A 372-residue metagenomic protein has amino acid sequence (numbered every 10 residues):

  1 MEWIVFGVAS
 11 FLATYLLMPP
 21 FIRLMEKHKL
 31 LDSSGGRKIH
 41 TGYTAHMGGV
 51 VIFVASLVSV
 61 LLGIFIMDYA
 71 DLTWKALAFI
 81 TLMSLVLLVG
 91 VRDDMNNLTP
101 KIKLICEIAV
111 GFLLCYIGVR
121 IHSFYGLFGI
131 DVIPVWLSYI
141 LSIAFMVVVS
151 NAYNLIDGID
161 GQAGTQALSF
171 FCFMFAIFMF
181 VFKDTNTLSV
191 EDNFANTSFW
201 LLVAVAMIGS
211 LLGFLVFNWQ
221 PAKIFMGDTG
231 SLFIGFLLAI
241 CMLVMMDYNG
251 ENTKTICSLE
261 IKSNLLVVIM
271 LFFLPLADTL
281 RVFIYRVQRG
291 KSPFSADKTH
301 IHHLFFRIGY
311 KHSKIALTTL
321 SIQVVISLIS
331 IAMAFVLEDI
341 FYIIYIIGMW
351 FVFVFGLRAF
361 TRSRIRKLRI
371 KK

Functional and structural regions predicted by a protein language model:
M1-K29, F53-L88, A163-K372: Alpha-helical transmembrane segments
S33-H46: Juxtamembrane helix-capping/reentrant segments at transmembrane boundaries
A45-F65, F112-I117: A generic, lipid-embedded transmembrane alpha helix
Y69-A70, V91-L98, F128, N154-D160 (+1 more regions): Membrane-interface helix caps and helix-loop-helix hairpins in membrane proteins
T81-V89, C106-I121, L141-N151, A167-F173 (+1 more regions): Membrane-embedded alpha-helical core segments of multi-pass
D94, F124-I133, Y310: Membrane interface segments of multi-pass transport proteins and intramembrane proteases
N96, V148-F170, S231-L232: Short acidic, Gly/Ser-rich segments with clustered Asp/Glu that frequently serve as metal-coordination loops in enzyme
V132-S142, S198-L202, S263: Membrane-interfacial loop-to-helix junctions in multi-pass transporters
